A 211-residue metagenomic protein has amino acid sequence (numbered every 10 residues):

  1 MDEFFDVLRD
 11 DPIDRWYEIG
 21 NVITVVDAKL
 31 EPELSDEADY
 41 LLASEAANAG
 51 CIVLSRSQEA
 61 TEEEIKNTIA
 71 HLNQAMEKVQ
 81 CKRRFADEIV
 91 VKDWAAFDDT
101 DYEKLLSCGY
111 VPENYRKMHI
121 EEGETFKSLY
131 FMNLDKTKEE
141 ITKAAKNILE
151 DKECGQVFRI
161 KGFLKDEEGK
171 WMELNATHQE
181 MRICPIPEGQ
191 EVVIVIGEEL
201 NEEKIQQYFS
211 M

Functional and structural regions predicted by a protein language model:
M1-D87: Phosphate/Mg2+-binding loops and adjacent switch elements in nucleotide/diphosphate-handling enzyme cores
N48-L54, Q58-P187, L200-E202, S210-M211: C-terminal accessory "lid"/substrate-recognition subdomains
P187-I196: C-terminal engagement modules used by replication, chromatin/transcription, nuclear envelope/ESCRT, and ubiquitin
